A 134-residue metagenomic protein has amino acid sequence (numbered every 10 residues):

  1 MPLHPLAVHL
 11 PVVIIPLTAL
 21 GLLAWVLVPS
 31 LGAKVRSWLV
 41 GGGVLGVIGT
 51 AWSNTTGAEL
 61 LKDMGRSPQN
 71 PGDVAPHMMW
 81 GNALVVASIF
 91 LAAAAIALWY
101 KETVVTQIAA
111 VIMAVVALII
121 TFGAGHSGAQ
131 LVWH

Functional and structural regions predicted by a protein language model:
M1-H134: Polytopic transmembrane helical bundles with strong interfacial aromatic enrichment
